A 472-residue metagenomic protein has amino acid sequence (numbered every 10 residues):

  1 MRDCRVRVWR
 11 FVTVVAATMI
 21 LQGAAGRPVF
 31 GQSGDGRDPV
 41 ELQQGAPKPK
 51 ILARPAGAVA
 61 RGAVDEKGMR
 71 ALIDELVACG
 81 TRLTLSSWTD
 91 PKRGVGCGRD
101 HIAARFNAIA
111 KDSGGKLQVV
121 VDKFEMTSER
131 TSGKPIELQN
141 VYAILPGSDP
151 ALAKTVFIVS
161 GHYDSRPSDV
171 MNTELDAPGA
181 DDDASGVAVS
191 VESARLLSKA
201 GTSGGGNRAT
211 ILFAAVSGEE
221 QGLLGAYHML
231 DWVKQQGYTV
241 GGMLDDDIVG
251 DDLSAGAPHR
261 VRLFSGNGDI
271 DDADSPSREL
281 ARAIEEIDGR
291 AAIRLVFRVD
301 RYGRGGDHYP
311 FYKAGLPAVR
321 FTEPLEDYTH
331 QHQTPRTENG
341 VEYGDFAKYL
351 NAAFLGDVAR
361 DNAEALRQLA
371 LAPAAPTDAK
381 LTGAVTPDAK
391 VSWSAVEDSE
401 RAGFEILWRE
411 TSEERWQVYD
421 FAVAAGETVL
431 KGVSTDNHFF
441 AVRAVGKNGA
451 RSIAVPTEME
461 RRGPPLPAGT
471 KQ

Functional and structural regions predicted by a protein language model:
G36, G45, G68-P146: A non-catalytic alpha/beta surface segment that caps or lines the substrate-entry region of metallo-dependent hydrolase
V77, V249-G266, V299-P373: Active-site-adjacent mobile loop/cap segments within catalytic or ligand-binding domains
A143, V159-S160, D164-L223, N362: Alpha-helical metal-binding/catalytic segments enriched in His/Glu/Asp
V216-A314, A318: Metal-dependent peptidase/peptidase-like ectodomains
P387-E400: Conserved aromatic anchor
V418-A425: Short beta-strand segments within Ig-like beta-sandwich modules, predominantly Fibronectin type-III
L430-R451: Beta-strand-rich modules
K447-Q472: Extracellular fibronectin type III
